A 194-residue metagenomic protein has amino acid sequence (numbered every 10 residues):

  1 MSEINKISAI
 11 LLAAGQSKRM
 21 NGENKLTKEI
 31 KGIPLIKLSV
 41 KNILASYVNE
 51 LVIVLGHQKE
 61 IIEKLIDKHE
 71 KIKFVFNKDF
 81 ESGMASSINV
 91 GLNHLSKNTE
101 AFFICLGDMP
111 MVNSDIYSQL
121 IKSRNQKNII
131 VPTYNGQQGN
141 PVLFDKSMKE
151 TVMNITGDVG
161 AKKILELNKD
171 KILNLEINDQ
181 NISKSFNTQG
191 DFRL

Functional and structural regions predicted by a protein language model:
S2-N5, N154-L194: Conserved alpha/beta core of the MobA/IspD/sugar-nucleotide pyrophosphorylase nucleotidyltransferase superfamily
E3-L55, E60-I62: N-terminal glycine-rich phosphate-binding loop and ensuing alpha1 helix
M20, I62-I66, L120, V152: Hydrophobic packing residues within well-ordered alpha-helices of enzyme cores
L26, K73, N128, K171-L173 (+1 more regions): Conserved beta-strand segments of alpha/beta enzyme cores
L38-A101: Conserved N-terminal catalytic core of the sugar/cofactor nucleotidyltransferase
H57-Q58, D79, G83, G136 (+3 more regions): Short beta->alpha linker loops
E81-E150: Conserved beta-loop-beta/alpha segment of the NTase-like Rossmann-fold superfamily that binds/positions NTPs
